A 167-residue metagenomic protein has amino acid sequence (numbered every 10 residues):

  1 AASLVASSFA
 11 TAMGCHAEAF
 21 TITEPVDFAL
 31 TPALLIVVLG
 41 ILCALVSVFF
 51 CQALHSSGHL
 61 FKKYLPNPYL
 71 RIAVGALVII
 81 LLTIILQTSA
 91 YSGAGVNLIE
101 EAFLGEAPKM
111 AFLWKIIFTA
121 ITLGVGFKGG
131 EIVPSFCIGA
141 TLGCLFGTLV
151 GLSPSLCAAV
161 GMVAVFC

Functional and structural regions predicted by a protein language model:
A1-C167: Alpha-helical transmembrane segments and immediately membrane-proximal extracytoplasmic
